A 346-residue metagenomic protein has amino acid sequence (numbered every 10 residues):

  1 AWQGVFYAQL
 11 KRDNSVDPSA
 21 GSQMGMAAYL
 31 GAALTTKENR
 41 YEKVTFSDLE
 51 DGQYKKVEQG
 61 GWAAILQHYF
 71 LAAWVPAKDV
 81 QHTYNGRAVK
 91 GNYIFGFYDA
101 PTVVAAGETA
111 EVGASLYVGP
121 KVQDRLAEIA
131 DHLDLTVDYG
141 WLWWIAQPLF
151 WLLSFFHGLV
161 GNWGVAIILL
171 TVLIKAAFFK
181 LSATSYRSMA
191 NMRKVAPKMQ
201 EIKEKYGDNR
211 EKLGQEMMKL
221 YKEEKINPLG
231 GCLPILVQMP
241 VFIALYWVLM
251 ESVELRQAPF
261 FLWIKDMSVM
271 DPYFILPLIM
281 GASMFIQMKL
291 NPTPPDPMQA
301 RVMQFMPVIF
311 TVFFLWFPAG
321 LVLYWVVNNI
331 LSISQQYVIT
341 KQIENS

Functional and structural regions predicted by a protein language model:
A1-T136: Soluble non-transmembrane domains of integral membrane proteins
G107, A177-F242, M284-L315, I330-S346: Membrane-interface amphipathic helices and adjacent TM-edge segments
G113, Y117-A166, A258-M270: Interfacial loop/helix-cap signal at membrane boundaries in integral membrane proteins
D138-P197, L233-V237: Core alpha-helical transmembrane segments of integral membrane proteins
V160-W163, V312-V322: Transmembrane helix interruption/hinge and helix-loop junction motifs
A244-I286: Conserved catalytic motifs of ABC-family nucleotide-binding domains
M280-G281, G320-N329: Hydrophobic core segments of alpha-helical transmembrane domains in multi-pass membrane proteins
